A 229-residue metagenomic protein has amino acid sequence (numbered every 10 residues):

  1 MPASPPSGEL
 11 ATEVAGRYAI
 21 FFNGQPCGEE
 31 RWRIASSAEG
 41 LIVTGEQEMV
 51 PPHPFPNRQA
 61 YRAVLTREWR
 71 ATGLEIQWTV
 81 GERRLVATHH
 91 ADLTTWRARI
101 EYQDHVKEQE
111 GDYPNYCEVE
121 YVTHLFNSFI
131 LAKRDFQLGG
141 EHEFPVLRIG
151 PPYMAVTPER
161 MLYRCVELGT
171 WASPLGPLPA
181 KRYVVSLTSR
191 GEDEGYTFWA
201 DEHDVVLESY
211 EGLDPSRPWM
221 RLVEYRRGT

Functional and structural regions predicted by a protein language model:
P2-Y102, G140-T229: Acidic, serine/threonine-rich low-complexity disordered tracts
D92-I149: Surface-exposed beta-loop interaction hotspot
